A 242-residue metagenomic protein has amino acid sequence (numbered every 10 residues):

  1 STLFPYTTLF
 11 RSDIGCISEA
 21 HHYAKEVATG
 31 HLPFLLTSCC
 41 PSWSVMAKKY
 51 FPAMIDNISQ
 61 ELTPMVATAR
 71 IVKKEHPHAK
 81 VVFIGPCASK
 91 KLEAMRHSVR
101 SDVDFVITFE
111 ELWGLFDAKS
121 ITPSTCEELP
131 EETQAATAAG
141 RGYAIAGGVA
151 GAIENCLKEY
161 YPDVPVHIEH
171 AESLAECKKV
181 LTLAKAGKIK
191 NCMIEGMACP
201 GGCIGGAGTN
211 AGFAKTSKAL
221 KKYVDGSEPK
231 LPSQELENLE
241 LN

Functional and structural regions predicted by a protein language model:
S1, P5-N242: Iron-sulfur-associated redox domains of electron-transfer enzymes in respiratory and anaerobic energy metabolism
